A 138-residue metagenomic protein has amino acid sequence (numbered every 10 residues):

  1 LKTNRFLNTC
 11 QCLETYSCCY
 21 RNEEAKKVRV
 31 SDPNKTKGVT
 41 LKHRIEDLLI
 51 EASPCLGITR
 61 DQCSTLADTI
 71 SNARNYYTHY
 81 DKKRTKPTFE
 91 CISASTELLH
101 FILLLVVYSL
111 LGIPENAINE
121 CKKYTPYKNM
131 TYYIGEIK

Functional and structural regions predicted by a protein language model:
L1-K138: Amphipathic, oligomerization/interface secondary-structure segments
